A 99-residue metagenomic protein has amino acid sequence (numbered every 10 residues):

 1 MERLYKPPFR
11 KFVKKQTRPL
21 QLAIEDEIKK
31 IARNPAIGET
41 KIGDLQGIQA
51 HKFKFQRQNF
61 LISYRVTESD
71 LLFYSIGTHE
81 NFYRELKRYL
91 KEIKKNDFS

Functional and structural regions predicted by a protein language model:
M1-E27: Arg/Lys-rich, positively charged N-terminal/basic patches that mediate binding to nucleic acids
R3, Q49, L71: A broad, low-specificity signal marking well-ordered, structured residues that form hydrophobic/aromatic
K11, K30, N81: Active-site micro-motifs of SAM-dependent methyltransferase domains
K15-R18, A36, N81: Residues in soluble alpha-helical coiled-coils and helical-bundle/repeat scaffolds
E27-K30, Y89: Conserved short hydrophobic interaction patches
K29-Q56: A short, surface-exposed loop/turn module that caps and links secondary-structure elements
Q56-L61, R65-S99: Enriched for short, Lys/Arg-rich terminal
